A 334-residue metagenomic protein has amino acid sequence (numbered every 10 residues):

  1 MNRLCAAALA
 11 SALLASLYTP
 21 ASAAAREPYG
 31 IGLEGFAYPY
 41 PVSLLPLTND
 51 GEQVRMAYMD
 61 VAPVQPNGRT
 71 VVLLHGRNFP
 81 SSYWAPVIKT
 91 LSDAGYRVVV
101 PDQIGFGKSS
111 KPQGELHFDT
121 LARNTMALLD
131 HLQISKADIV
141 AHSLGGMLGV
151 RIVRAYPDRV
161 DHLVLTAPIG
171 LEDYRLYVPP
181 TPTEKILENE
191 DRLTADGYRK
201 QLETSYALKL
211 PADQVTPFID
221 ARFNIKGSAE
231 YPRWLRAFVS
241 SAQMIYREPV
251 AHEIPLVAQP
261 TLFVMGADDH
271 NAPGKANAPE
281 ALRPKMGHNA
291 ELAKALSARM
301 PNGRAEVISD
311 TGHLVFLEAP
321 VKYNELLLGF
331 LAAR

Functional and structural regions predicted by a protein language model:
I31-V61: N-terminal cap/lid segment of alpha/beta-hydrolase-fold proteins
S43, S82, P101-F118, Y174: Glycine-rich "HGGG/HGxG" loop immediately N-terminal to the catalytic nucleophile of the alpha/beta-hydrolase
L45, G227-A293, A298: Conserved serine/cysteine hydrolase catalytic core
D50, V54, M59-K108, L326: Conserved HGGG/HGGXW glycine-rich cap/lid loop of the alpha/beta-hydrolase fold
D119-A137: Conserved acidic catalytic loop of the alpha/beta-hydrolase fold
G146-P157, L163: Short glycine-enriched nucleophile-adjacent loop and the immediately C-terminal alpha-helix near the catalytic center
R154, L163-L193: Flexible "cap/lid" loop of the alpha/beta hydrolase fold
A290-R334: Catalytic active-site module of serine/aspartate enzymes centered on a nucleophile-bearing elbow/loop
